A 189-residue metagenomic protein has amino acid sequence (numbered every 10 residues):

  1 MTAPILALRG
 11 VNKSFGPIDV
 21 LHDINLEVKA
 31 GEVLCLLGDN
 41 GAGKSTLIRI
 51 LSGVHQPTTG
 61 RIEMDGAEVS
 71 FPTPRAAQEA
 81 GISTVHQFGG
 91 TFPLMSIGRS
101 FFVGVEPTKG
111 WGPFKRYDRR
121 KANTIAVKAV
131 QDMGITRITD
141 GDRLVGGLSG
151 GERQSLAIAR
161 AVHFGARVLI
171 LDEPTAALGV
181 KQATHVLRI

Functional and structural regions predicted by a protein language model:
M1-I189: Glycine-rich phosphate-binding loops of nucleotide-dependent enzymes
